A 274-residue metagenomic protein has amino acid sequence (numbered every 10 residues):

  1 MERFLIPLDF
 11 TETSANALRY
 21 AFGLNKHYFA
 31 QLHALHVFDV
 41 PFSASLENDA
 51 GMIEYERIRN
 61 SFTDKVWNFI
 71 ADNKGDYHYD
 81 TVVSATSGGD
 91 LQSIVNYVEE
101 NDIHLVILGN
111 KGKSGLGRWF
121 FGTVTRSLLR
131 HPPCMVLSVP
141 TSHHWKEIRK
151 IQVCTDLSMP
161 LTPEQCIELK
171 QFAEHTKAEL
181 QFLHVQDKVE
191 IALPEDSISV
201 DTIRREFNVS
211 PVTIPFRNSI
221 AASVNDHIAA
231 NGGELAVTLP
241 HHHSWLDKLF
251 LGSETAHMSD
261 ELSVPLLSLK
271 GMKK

Functional and structural regions predicted by a protein language model:
M1-M52, K150-I214, A230-L235, E261 (+1 more regions): Small/aliphatic-rich secondary-structure junction motif
T13, S114-G115, P160, S244-L246: Short glycine-rich, flexible loops that bind phosphorylated cofactors or substrates
F22, A71, R126, I167-K170 (+3 more regions): Active-site phosphate/pyrophosphate- and oxyanion-stabilizing loops and adjacent acidic/basic residues in soluble
V37, K111, T141-S142, V185 (+2 more regions): Short, ordered loop/turn segments at secondary-structure junctions
M52-D64: A short acidic, glycine-rich active-site loop that binds or catalyzes chemistry on phosphate/adenosine moieties
A71-V106, E206-A256, D260, V264 (+1 more regions): Structural beta-alpha unit
S93-T141: Hydrophobic alpha-helical segments and helix pairs
F121-V124, E195-I198, F250-T255: Charged helix-capping and loop-helix junction motifs
